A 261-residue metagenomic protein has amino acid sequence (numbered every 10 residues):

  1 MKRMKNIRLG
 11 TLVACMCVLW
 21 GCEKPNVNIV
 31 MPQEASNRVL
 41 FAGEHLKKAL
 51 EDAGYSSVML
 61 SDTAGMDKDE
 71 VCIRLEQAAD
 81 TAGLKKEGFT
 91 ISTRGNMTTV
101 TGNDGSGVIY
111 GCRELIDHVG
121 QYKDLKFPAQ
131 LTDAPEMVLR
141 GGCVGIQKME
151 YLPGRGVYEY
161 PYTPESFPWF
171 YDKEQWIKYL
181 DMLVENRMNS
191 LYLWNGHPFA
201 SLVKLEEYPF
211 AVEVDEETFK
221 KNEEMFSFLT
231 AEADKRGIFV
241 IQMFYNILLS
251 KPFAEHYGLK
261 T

Functional and structural regions predicted by a protein language model:
K2-T11: Bacterial N-terminal signal peptides that target proteins for export
A14-C17: Repetitive helical segments and hydrophobic/amphipathic motifs
L19-G21: C-terminal motif of bacterial Sec signal peptides marking the signal peptidase cleavage site
N26, E34, A42-H45, A49 (+3 more regions): Feature activates predominantly on carbohydrate-active enzymes
G43-T63: N-terminal segment of the mature soluble domain
V58-K85: Short, well-ordered secondary-structure micro-motifs within conserved domains or adaptor modules
